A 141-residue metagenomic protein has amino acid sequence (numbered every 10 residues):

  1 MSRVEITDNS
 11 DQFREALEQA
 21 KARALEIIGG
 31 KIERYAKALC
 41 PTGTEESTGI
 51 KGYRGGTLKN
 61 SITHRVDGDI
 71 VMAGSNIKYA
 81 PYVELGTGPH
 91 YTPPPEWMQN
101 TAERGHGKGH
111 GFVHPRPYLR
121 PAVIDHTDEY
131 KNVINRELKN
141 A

Functional and structural regions predicted by a protein language model:
M1-Q12: Short, intrinsically disordered N-terminal pre-domain segments
S2-V4, G52, A73, L119 (+1 more regions): Generic preference for hydrophobic/aromatic residues in regular secondary structure cores
D11, E15-G109, N140-A141: Short, low-complexity, charged/polar segments at coil/turn and helix-coil boundaries
W97, A102-A141: Lipid-handling modules and contact-site tethers
